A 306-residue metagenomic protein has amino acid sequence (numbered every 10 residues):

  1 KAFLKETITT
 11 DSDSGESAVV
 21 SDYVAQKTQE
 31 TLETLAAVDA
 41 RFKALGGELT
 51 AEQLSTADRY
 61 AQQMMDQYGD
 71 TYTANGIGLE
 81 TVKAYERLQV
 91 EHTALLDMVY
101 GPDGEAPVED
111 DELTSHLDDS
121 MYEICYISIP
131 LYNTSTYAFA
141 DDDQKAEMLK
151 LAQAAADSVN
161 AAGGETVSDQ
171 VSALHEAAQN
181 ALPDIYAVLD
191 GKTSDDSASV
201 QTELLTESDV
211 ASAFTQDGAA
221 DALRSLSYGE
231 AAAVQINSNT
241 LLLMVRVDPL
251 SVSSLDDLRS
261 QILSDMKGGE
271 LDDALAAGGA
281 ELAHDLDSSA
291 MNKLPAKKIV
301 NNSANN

Functional and structural regions predicted by a protein language model:
K1-L79: N-terminal targeting/tethering segments
A2-F3, Y23, K27, Y60 (+10 more regions): Charge-rich, solvent-exposed alpha-helical interaction surfaces
L4-S14, Y137-A152, D157, E165-D169 (+1 more regions): Flexible coil/linker segments and helix-coil junctions enriched in charged and small residues
T31-L35, E147, N160: Short acidic alpha-helix initiation/capping motifs at coil-to-helix transition points, especially at protein N-termini
A37-V38, A187, S288: Intrinsically disordered or highly flexible coil/loop and linker segments, enriched in small and charged/polar residues
L49, Q53-L54, I127, G164 (+2 more regions): Extended intrinsically disordered, low-complexity coil regions enriched in Ser, Thr, Gly, Ala and often Pro
A74-K150, D209-N306: PPIase-associated folding chaperone regions across multiple families
A155-Q216, D257: Peptidyl-prolyl cis-trans isomerase
